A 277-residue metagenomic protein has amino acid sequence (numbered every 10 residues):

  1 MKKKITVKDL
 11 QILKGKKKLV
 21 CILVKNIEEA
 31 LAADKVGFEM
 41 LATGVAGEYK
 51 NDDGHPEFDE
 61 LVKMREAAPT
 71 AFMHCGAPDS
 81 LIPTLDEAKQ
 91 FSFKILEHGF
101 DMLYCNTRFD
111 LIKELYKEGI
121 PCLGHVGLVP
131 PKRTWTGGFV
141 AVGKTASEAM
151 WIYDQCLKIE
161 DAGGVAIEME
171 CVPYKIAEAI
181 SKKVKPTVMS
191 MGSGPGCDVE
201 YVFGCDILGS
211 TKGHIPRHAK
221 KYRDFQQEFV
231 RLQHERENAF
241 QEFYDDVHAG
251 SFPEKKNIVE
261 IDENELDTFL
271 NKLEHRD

Functional and structural regions predicted by a protein language model:
M1-L23, W135, T268-D277: N-terminal amphipathic alpha-helix/helix-capping segment at the start of soluble metabolic enzymes
Q11-E28, M73-E87, R133-I152, H218-E237: Active-site mouth loops of central-metabolism enzymes
L19-V24, L41-T43, M73-A77, L103-C105 (+4 more regions): Hydrophobic faces of well-ordered beta-strands that scaffold small-molecule active sites in alpha/beta enzyme cores
N26, A33, C122, G163 (+2 more regions): Conserved, mostly hydrophobic/aromatic
E29-A30, D34-E66, D79-I82, F100-N106 (+2 more regions): Glycine-rich, proline-tolerant flexible connector loops at the mouths of alpha/beta enzymes
T70-M73, P78-A162, G196-D198: Conserved anion-binding
P83-L85, H98-G99, V172-K175, V188-D277: C-terminal alpha-helical cap/extension of soluble enzyme domains
S92-I95, E148-K185, Q241-E242, K256: Active-site/ligand-binding-proximal alpha/beta "capping" segment
